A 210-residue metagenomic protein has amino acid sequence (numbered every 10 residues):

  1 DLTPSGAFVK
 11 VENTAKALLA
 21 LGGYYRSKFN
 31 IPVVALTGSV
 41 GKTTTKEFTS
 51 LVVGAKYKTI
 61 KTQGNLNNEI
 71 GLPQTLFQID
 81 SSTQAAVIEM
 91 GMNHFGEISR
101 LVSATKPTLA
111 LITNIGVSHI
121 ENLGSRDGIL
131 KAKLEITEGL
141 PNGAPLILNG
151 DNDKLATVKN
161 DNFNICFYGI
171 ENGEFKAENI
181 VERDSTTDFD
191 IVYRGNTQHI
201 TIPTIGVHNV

Functional and structural regions predicted by a protein language model:
D1, V11-N13, Q63, G169 (+1 more regions): Short beta->alpha connector loops at strand-helix junctions that form conserved, small/polar/Pro-enriched
D1-A20, Y24: N-terminal leader/targeting and accessory segments in enzymes
D1-T3, G150-K154, I170: Short, polar loop motifs at secondary-structure junctions
T3-V9, P73-T75, N122-L123, E178-N179: Short secondary-structure transition/capping segments
S5-E12, D161-G169: Active-site regions of enzymes building and remodeling cell-envelope glycoconjugates
N13, G64, D151, I170-G173 (+1 more regions): Residues that form or immediately flank small-molecule/cofactor binding pockets and catalytic motifs
K16-P145, G150, K154-F163, Y193-N196: Phosphate-binding loop of NTP-binding sites
R126-D127, F163-V210: Adenine nucleotide phosphate-binding catalytic loops in nucleotide-utilizing enzymes
